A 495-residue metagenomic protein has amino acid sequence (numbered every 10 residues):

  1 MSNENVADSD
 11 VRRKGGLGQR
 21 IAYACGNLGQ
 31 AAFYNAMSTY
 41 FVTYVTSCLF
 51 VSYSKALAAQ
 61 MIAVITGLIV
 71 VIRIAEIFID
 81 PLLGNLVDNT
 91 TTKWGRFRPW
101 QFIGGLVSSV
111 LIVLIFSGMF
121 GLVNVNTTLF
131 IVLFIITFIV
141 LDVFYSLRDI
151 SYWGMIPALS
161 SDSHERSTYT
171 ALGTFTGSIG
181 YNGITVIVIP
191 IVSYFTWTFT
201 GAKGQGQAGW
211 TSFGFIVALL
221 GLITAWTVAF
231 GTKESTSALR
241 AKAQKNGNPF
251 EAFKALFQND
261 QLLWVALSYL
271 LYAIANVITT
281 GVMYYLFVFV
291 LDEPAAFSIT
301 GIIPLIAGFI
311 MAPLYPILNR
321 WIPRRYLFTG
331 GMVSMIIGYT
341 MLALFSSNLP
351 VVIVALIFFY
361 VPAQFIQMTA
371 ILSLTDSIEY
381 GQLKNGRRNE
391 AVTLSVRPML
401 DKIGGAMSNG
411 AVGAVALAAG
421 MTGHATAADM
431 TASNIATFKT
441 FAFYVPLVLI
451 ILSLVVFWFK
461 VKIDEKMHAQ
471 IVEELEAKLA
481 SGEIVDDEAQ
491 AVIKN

Functional and structural regions predicted by a protein language model:
S2-N495: Membrane-embedded alpha-helical bundles of multi-pass transporters/translocases, especially carrier/permease families
